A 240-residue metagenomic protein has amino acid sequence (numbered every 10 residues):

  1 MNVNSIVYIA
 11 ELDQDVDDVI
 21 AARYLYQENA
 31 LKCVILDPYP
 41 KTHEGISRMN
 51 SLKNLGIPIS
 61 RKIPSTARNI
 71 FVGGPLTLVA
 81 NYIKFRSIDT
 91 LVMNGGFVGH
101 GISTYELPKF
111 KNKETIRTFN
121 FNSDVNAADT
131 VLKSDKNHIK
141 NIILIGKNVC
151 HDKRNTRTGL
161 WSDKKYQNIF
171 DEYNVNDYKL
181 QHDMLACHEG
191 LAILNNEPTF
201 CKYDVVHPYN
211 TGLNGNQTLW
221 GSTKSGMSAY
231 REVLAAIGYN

Functional and structural regions predicted by a protein language model:
M1-N240: N-terminal acidic, glycine/proline-rich low-complexity segments
